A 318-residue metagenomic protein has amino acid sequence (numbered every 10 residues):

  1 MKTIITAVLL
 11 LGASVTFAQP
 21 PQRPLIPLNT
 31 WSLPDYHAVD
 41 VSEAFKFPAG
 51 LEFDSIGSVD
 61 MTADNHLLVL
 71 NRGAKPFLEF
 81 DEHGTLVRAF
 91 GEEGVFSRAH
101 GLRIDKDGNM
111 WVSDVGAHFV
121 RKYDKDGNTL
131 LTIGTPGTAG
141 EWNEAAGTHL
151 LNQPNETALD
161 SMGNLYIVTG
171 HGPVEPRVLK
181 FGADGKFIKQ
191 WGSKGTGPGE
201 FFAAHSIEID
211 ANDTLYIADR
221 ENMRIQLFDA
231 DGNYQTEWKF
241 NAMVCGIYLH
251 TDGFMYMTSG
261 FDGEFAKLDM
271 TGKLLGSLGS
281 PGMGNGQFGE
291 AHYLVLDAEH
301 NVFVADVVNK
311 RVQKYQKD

Functional and structural regions predicted by a protein language model:
M1-I4: Positively charged n-region of N-terminal signal peptides that target proteins for export
L9-F17: Hydrophobic h-region of N-terminal signal peptides that target proteins for export in Gram-negative bacteria
Q19-D318: Eukaryotic scaffold repeat domains enriched in small/polar residues
